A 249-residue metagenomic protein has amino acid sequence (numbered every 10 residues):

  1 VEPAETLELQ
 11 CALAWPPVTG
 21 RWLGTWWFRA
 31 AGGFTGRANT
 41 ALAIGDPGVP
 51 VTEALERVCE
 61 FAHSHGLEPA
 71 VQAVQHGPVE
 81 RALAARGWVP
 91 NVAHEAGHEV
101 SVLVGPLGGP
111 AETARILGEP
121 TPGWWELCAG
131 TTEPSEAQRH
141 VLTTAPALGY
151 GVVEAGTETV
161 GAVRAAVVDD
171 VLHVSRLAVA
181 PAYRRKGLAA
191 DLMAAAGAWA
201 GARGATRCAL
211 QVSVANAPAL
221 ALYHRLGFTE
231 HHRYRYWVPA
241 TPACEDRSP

Functional and structural regions predicted by a protein language model:
V1-H65, E80: N-terminal charged segments
V1-L9, R37, L42, G97-V102 (+4 more regions): Short amphipathic alpha-helix that is part of the acyltransferase structural core
E8, L13-W15, F61, P78 (+2 more regions): Active-site rim helix/loop that mediates acceptor-substrate recognition in acyltransferases
P47-G123, W237-V238: Acyl-donor-binding surface of acyltransferase catalytic domains
V51-C59, R176-P181, R185-A202, A221-R225: Conserved acetyl-CoA-binding loop-helix of GNAT-fold acetyltransferases
H65-Q75, A200-Q211: Conserved GNAT acetyl-CoA-binding A-motif
V71-V79, P181, L210-L220, W237-P242: Conserved beta-strand-loop-alpha-helix junction that forms the acyl-donor binding cleft
R139-A180: A conserved beta-strand-loop-helix scaffold within acyl/acetyltransferase catalytic domains
